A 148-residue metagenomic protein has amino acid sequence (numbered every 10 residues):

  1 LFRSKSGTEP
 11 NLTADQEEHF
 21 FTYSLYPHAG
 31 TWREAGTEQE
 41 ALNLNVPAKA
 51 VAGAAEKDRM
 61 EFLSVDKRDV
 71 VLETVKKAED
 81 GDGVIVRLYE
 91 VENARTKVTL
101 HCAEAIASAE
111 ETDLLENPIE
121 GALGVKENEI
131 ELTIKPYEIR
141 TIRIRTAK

Functional and structural regions predicted by a protein language model:
F2-K148: Terminal accessory/anchoring regions of large secretory-pathway or extracellular enzymes
